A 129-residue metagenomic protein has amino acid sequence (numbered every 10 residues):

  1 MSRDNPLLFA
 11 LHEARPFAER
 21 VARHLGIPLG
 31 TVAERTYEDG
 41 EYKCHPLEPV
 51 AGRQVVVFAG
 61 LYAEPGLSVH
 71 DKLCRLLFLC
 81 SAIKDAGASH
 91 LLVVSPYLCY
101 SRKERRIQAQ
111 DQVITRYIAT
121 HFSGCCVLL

Functional and structural regions predicted by a protein language model:
M1-L129: PRPP-associated nucleotide enzymes
